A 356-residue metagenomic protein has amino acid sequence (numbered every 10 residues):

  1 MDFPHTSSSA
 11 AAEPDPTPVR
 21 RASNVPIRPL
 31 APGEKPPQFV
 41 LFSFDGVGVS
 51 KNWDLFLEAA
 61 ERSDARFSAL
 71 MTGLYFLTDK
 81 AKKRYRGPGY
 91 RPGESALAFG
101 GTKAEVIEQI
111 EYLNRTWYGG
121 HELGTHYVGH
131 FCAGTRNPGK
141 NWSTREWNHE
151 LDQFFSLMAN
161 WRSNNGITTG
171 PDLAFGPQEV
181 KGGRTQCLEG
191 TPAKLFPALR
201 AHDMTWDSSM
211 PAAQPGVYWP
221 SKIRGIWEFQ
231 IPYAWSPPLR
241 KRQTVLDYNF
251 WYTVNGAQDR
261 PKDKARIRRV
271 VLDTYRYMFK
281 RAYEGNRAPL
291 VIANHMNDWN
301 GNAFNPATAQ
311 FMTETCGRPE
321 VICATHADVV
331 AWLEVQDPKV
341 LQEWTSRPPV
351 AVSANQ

Functional and structural regions predicted by a protein language model:
M1-T17: Short glycine- and acidic-rich boundary segments immediately preceding or forming the N-terminal edge of structured
D15-E122, G129-A133, N164-G190, L195-P197 (+7 more regions): Active-site beta->alpha N-cap acidic-glycine motif
P16, R20-P29, W206-Y218, D273-Q356: C-terminal domain-boundary segment and adjacent tail
A31, R86-A104, G170-N286, V340-Q342: Active-site-adjacent pocket scaffolds in enzyme catalytic domains
W53-D54, G100-I110, W147-D152, R268-Y277 (+1 more regions): Well-ordered, non-membrane alpha-helical segments in soluble/globular domains
A81, L239-Q243, N302-N305, V335: Short conserved micro-motifs at the rims of enzyme active sites and ligand-binding pockets
G134-Q153: Active-site cleft segment of glycoside hydrolase catalytic domains centered on the general acid/base Glu
L151-G166: Short, well-ordered amphipathic alpha-helices
